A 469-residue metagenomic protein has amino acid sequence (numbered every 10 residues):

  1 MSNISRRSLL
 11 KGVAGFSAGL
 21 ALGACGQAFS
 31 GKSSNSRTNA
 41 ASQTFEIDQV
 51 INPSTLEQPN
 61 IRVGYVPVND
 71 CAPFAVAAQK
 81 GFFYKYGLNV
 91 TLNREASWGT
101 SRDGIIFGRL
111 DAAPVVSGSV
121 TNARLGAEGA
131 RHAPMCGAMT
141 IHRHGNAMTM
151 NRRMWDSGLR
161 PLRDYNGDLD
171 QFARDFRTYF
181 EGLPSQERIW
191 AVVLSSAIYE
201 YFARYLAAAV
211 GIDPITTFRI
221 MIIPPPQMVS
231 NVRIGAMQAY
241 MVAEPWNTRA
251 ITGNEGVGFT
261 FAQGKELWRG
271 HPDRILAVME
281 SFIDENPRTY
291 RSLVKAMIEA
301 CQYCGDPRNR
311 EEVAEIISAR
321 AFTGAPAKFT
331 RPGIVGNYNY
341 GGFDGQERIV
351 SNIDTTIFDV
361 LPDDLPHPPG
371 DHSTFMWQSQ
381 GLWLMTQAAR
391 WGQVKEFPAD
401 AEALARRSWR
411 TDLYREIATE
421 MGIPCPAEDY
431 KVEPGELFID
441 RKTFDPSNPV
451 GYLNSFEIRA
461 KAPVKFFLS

Functional and structural regions predicted by a protein language model:
S2, S8-F29: N-terminal export signals
G26-T38: Bacterial Sec signal peptide processing site at the extreme N-terminus
S36-I223, M237-I251, V257-G270, P449: Short, glycine-/small- and polar/acidic-enriched structural segments that line small-molecule recognition paths
M148-T149, I275-V278, I283: Short glycine- and hydrophobic/aromatic-rich loop-to-beta-strand nucleating segment in the catalytic cores
M154-R160, S281-Y290: Short helix-loop capping/hinge motifs at secondary-structure junctions, enriched in acidic/polar residues
N286-R410: Secondary-structure end/capping motifs
G370, S379-S469: Conserved C-terminal helix/tail region of periplasmic/extracytoplasmic solute-binding proteins
